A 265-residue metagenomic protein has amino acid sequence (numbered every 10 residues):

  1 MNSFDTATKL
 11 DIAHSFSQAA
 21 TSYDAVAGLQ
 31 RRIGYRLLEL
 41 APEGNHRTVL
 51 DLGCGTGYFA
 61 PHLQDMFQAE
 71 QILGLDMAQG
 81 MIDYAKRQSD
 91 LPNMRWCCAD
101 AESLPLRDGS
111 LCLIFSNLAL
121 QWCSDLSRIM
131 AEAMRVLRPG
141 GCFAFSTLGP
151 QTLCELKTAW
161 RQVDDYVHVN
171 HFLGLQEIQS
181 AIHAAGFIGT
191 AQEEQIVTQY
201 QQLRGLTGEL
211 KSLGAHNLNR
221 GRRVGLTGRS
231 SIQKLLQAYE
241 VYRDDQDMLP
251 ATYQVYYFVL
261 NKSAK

Functional and structural regions predicted by a protein language model:
N2-R31: Class I SAM-dependent methyltransferase Rossmann-like catalytic core, especially the SAM/SAH-binding loop
G28-R47: Conserved alpha-helix/loop element of class I SAM-dependent methyltransferases that forms part of the SAM/SAH-binding
T48-S103: Class I SAM-dependent methyltransferase SAM/SAH-binding core
T56-Y58, T190-K265: Conserved Class I S-adenosyl-L-methionine
E102-L113: A short acidic, Gly/Pro-enriched loop at the edge of an enzyme's catalytic core that lines a small-molecule cofactor
C112-D125: A short SAM/SAH-binding and catalytic strip from SAM-dependent methyltransferases
S127-P139: A short glycine-rich, Lys/Arg-flanked "PGG" loop and its adjoining helix->strand segment in the class I
G140-G205, L213-V224: Conserved catalytic/acceptor-binding region of the Class I
